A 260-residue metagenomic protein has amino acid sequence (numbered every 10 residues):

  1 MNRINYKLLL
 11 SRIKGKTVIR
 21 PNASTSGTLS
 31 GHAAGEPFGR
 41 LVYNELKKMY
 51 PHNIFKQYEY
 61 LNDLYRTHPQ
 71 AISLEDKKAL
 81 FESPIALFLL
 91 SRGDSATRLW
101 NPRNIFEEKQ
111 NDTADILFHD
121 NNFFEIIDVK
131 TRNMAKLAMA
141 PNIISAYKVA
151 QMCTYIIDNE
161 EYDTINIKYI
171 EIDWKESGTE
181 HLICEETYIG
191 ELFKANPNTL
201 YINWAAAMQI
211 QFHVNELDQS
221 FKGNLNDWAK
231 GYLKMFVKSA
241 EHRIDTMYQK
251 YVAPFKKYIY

Functional and structural regions predicted by a protein language model:
M1-T113, D120-E125, T131-Y260: Nucleic-acid endonuclease domains
